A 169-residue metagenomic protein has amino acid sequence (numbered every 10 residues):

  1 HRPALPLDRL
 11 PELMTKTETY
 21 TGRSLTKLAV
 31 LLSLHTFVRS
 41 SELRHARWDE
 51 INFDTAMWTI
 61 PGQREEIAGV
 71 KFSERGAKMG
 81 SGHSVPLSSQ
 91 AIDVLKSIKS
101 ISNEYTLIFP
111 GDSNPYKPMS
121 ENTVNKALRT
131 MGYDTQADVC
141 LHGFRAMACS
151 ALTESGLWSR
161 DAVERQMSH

Functional and structural regions predicted by a protein language model:
H1-A46, D54, R64-E66, S81 (+3 more regions): Basic, Lys/Arg- and aromatic-enriched nucleic-acid-binding interface segment
R2-E12, T55, G69, P86-A137 (+1 more regions): Active-site/catalytic core of tyrosine-dependent DNA strand-transfer enzymes
A4, I60-I67, I92, M167-H169: Catalytic-site neighborhood detector that most strongly recognizes the C-terminal catalytic loop/helix of tyrosine
T15-E18, L34-F37, W48, K99-N103 (+3 more regions): Hydrophobic alpha-helix feature that most strongly marks membrane-spanning transmembrane helices and their immediate
L31, H35-E42, M119, T123-K126 (+1 more regions): C-terminal catalytic core of tyrosine-transesterase DNA break-rejoin enzymes
S41, F72-R75: Long, His/Glu/Asp-enriched segments that create or flank divalent metal/ion-associated functional microenvironments
E50-M57, A137-D138, L157-H169: Short, polar N-cap/turn motifs at the start of nucleic acid-interacting alpha helices
